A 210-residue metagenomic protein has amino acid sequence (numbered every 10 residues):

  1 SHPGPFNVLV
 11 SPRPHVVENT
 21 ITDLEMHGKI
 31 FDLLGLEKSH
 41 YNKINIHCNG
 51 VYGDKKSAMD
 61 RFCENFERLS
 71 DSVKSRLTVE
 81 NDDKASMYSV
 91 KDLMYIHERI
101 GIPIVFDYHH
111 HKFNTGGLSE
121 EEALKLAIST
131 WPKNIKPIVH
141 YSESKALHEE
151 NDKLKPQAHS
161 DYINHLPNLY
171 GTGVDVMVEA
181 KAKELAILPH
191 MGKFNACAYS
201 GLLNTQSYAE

Functional and structural regions predicted by a protein language model:
H2, H15, H27, H40 (+8 more regions): Histidine (H) residue identity feature
H2, L77, D107, V176: Conserved, mostly hydrophobic/aromatic
P3-G101: Active-site acidic/histidine proton-transfer and metal-coordination neighborhood in alpha/beta enzyme cores
K29-D32, L77-T78, Y108-K112, G171 (+1 more regions): Short C-terminal domain-edge/linker segments immediately following a structured domain
N49, D82-K84, Y108-H111, S144 (+1 more regions): Histidine- and/or cysteine-centered catalytic micro-motif in compact active-site loops
D92-G116: Long, repeat-rich segments with strong aromatic
I102, F113-E210: Histidine-acidic metal/acid-base catalytic patches
